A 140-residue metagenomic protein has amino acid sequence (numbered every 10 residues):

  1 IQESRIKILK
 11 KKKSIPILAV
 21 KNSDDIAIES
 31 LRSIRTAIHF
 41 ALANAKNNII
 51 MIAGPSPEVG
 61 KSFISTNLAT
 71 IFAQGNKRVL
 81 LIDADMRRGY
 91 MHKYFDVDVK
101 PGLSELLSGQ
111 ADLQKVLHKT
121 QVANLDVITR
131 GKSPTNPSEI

Functional and structural regions predicted by a protein language model:
I1-R78, A84-Y90, K100, T135-S138: Short boundary/hinge segments that flank catalytic cores
F72-G131: Phosphate-binding loop that captures ATP/GTP phosphates
K119, P137-I140: Short, intrinsically disordered, charge-balanced linker/junction segments flanking boundaries in proteins
